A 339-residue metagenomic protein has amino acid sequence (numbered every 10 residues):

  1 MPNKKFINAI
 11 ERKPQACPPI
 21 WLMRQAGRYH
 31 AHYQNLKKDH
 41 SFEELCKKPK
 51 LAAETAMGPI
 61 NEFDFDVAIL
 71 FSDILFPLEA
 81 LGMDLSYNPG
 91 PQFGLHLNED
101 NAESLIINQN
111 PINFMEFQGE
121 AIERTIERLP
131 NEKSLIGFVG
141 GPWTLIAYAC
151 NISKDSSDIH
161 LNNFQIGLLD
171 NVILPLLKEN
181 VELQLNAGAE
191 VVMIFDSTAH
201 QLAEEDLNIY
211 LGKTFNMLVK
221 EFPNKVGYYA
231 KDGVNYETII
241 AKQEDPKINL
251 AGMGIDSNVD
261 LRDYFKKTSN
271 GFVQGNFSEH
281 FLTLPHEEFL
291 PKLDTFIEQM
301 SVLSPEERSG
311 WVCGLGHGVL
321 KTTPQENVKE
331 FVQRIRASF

Functional and structural regions predicted by a protein language model:
M1-G82, Y87, R128, N216-M217 (+2 more regions): N-terminal basic, low-complexity leaders that serve as flexible interaction/assembly modules and, when applicable, as
P19, I60, T125, L177 (+5 more regions): Conserved, mostly hydrophobic/aromatic
K38-A52, S156-E179, E279-E288: Active-site mouth loops of central-metabolism enzymes
I74-L85, F138-I159, A187-Y210: Active-site-proximal loop/short-helix segments that contain or immediately flank catalytic acid/base residue(s)
S86-L183: Active-site-proximal, glycine-rich beta->alpha crossover segments in alpha/beta enzymes that shape flexible
E116-K133, E204-V226, F331-F339: Alpha-helix-loop-beta-strand connector modules within alpha/beta enzyme cores
S153-V192, E204, N208, G212-N224 (+2 more regions): Alpha/beta enzyme core
V219-F339: Catalytic-face loop-and-helix region of soluble metabolic enzyme cores
